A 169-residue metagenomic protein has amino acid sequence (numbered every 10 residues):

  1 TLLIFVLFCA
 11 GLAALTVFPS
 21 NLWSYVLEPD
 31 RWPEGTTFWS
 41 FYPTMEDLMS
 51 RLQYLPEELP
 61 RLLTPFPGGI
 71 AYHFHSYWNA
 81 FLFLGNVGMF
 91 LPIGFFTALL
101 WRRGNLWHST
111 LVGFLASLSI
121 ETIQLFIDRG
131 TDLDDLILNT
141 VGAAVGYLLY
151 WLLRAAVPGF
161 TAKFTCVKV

Functional and structural regions predicted by a protein language model:
T1-D128, L148-V169: Bulky hydrophobic segments
T131-L153: Alpha-helical transmembrane segments that form the membrane-embedded catalytic/substrate-binding core of multi-pass
